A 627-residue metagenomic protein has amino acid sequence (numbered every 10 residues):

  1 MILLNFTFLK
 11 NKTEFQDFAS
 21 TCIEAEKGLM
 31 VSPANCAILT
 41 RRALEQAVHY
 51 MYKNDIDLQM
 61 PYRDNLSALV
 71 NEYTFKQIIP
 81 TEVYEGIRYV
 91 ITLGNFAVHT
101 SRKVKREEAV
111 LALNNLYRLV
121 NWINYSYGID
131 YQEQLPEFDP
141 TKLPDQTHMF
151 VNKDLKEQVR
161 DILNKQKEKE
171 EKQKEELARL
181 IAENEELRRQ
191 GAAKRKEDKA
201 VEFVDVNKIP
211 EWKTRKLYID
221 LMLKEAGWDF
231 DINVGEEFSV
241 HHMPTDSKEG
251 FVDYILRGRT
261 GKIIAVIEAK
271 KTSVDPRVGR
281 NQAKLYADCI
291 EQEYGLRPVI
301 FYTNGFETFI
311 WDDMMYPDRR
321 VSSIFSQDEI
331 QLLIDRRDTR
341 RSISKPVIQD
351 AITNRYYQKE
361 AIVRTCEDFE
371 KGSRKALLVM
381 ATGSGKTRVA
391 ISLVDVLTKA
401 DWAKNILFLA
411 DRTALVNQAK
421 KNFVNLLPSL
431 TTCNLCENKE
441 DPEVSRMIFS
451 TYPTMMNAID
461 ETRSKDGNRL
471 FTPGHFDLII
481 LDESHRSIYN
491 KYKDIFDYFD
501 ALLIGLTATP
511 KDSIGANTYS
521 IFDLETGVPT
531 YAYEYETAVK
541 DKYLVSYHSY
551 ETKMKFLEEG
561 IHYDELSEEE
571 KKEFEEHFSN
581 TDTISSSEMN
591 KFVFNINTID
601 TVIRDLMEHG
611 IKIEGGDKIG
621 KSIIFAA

Functional and structural regions predicted by a protein language model:
M1-N164: Amphipathic alpha-helical interface elements
Q59-L66, D231-T245, C433-E440, K618: Long, charged, glycine-rich C-terminal linkers/tails
N121-N405, A410, A414, Q418-L430 (+4 more regions): ATP-dependent helicase/translocase motor core
S273-D275, V416, S484-I488, D512-S513: Catalytic P-loop NTPase motifs of RecA-like helicase/translocase cores
N438-R446, P453-G474, K493: Conserved helix/coil segment N-terminal to the catalytic DExD/H
G467-G505: SF2 helicase catalytic motif II
A516-G620: Interdomain helical connector at the RecA1-RecA2 junction of SF1/SF2 helicase-like NTPases
I619-A627: Carboxylate/His-rich catalytic cores and anion/metal-binding grooves
